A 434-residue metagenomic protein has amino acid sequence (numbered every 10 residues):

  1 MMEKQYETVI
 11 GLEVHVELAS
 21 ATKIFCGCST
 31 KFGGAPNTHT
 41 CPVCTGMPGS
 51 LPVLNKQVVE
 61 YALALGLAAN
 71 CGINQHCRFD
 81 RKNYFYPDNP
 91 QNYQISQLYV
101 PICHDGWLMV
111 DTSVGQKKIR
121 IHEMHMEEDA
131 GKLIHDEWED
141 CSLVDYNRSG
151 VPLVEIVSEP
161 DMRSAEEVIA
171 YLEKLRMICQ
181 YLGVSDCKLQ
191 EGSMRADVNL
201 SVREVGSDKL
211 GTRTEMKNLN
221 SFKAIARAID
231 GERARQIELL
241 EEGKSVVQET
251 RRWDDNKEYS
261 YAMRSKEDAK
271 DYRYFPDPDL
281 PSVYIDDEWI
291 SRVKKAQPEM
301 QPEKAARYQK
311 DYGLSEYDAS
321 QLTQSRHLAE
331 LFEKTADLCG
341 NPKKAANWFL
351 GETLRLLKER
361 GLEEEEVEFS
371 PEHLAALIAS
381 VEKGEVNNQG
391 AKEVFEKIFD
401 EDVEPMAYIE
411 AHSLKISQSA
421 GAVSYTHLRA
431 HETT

Functional and structural regions predicted by a protein language model:
M2-E299, E316, D337-N341, G351-R355: Basic, nucleic-acid-interacting segments
K244-Y425: Long, charged, helix-rich clamp/arm modules that form nucleic acid-engaging surfaces of large nucleic-acid-processing
H427-T434: Single conserved hydrophobic/aromatic residue that forms the stacking wall/gate of nucleotide- or nucleobase-binding
